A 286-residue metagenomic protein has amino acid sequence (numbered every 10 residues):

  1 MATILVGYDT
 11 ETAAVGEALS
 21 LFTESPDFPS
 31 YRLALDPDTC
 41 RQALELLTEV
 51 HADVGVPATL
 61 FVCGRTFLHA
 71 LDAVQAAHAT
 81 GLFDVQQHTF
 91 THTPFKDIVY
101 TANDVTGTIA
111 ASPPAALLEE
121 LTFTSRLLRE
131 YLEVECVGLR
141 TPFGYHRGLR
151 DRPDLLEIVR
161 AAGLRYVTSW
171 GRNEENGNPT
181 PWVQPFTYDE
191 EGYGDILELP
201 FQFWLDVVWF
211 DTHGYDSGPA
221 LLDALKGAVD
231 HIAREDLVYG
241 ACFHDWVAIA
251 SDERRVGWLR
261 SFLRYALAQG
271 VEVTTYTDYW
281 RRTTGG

Functional and structural regions predicted by a protein language model:
M1-D84, E135, R140-G144: Active-site beta->alpha N-cap acidic-glycine motif
I4-Y8, A58-L60, V85-H88, V137-L139 (+4 more regions): Hydrophobic faces of well-ordered beta-strands that scaffold small-molecule active sites in alpha/beta enzyme cores
S20-F28, F95-S112, W209-H213: Surface-exposed, active-site-proximal loop segments in enzymatic domains
D36-R41, F61-D72, T93-I98, P114-L117 (+5 more regions): Acidic-and-aromatic substrate-binding clefts and catalytic sites of carbohydrate-active enzymes
E45-G55, F67-T93, R129-L132, R160 (+2 more regions): Acidic (Asp/Glu)-rich catalytic clusters
L68-H69, T108-E198, D252-G257: Catalytic domains of cell-wall/extracellular-matrix polysaccharide-remodeling enzymes, centered on de-N-acetylation
Y166, G171, P219-G286: C-terminal domain-boundary segment and adjacent tail
E191-G227: A conserved mid-domain beta-alpha-beta active-site/ligand-binding segment of alpha/beta enzyme cores
